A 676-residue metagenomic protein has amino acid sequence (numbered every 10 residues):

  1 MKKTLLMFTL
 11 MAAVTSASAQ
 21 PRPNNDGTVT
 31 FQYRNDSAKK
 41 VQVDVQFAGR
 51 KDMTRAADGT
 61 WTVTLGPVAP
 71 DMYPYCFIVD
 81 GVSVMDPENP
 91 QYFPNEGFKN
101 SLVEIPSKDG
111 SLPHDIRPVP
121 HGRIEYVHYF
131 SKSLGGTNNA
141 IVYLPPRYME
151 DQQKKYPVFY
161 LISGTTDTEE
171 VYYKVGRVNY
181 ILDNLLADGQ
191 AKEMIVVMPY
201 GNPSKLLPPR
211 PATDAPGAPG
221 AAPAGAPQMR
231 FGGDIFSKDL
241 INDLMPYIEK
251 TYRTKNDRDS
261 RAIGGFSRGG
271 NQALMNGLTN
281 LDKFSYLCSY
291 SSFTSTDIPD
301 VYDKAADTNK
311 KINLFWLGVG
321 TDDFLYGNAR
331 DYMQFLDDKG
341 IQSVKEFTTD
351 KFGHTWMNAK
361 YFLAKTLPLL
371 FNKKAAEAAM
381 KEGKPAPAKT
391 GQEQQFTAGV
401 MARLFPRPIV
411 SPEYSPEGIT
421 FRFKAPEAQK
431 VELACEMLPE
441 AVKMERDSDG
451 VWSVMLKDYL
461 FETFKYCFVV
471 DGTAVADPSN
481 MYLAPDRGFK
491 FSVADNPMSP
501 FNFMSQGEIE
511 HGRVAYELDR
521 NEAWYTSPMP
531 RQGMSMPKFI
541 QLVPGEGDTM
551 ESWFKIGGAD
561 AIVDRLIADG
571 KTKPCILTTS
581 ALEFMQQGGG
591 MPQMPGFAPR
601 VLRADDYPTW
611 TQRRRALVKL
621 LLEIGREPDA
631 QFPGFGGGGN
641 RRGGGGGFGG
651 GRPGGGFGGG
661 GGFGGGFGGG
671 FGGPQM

Functional and structural regions predicted by a protein language model:
T4-A13: Sec-dependent N-terminal signal peptides
V14-S16, G265: Intrinsically disordered, low-complexity segments
A17-P21: Boundary at the C-terminal end of the N-terminal hydrophobic targeting segment
P23-R50, R55-F396, V400, R407-E440 (+1 more regions): Non-catalytic cap/lid and distal C-terminal segments of serine-dependent acyl enzymes
